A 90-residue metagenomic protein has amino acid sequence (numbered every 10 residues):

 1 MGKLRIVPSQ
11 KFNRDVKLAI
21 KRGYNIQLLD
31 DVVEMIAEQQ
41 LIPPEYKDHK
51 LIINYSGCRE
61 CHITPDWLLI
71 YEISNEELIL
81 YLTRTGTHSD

Functional and structural regions predicted by a protein language model:
M1-R5, K11-K17, Y24-I26, D31 (+3 more regions): Enriched for short, Lys/Arg-rich terminal
V16-I20, I36-A37: Hydrophobic residues in alpha-helical segments
K21-R22, L41: Alpha-helix boundary/capping and short turn/kink residues
M35-H62: A short, surface-exposed loop/turn module that caps and links secondary-structure elements
